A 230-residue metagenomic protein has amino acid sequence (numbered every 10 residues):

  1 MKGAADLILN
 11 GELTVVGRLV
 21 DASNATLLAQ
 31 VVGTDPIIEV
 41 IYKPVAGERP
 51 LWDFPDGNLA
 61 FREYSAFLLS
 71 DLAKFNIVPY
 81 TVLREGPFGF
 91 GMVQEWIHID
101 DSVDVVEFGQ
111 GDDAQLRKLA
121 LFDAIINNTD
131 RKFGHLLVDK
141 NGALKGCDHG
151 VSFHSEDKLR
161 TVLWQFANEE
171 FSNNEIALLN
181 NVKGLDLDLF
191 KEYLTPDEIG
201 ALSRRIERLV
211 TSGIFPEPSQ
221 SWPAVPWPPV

Functional and structural regions predicted by a protein language model:
M1-V230: Phosphate/dinucleotide-binding and metal-coordinating scaffold of catalytic cores in nucleotide-dependent enzymes
